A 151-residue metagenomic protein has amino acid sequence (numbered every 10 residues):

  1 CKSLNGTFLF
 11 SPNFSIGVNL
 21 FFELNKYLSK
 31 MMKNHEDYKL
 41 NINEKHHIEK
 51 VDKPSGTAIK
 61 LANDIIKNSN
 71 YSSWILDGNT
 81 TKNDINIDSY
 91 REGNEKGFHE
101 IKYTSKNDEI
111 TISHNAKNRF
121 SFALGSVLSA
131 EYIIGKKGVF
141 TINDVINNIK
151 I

Functional and structural regions predicted by a protein language model:
C1-K30: Rossmann-fold NAD(P)-binding glycine/threonine-rich loop
Y27-K39: A charged, well-structured terminal subsegment
E36-I151: C-terminal substrate-binding/catalytic lobe of Rossmann-fold NAD(P)-dependent oxidoreductases
